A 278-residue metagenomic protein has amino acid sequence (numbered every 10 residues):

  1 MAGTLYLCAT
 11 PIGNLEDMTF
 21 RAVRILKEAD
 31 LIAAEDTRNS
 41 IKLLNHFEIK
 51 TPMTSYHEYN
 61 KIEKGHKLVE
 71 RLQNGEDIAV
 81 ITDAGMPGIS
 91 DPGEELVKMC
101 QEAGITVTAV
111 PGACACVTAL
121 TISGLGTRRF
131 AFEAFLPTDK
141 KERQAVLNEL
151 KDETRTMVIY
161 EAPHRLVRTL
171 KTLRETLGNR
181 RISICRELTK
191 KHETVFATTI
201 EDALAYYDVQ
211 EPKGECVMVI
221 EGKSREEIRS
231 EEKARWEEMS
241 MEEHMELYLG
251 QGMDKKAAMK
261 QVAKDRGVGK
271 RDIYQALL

Functional and structural regions predicted by a protein language model:
M1-H57: Glycine-rich, flexible N-terminal cofactor/catalytic loop recognition
A2, T156, P163-L278: A contiguous loop/helix-start segment that scaffolds small-molecule binding in enzyme catalytic cores
G3-L5, G75-A79, R155-T156: Loop/turn-to-beta-strand initiation segments
I12-L15, D83-P87, P163-R165, K223-R225: Short glycine-rich anion-binding loops that position phosphate/pyrophosphate groups of nucleotides and phosphorylated
L26-I32, G104-T108, T156-M157: Short active-site oxyanion
Y56-I62, L136-D139: Conserved helicase motor
P92-L96, K255: Glycine-centered tight-turn and secondary-structure capping sites
E95-E153: Class I SAM-dependent methyltransferase SAM-binding "motif I" and its flanking Rossmann-like core
